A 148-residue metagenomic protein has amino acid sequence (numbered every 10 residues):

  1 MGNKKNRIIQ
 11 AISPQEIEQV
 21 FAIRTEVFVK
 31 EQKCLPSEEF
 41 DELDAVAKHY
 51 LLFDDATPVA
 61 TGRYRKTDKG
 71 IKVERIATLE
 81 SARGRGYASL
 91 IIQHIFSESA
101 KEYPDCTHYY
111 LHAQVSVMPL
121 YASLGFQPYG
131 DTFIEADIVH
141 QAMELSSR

Functional and structural regions predicted by a protein language model:
M1-E39, D44-H49, F53: Short amphipathic alpha-helix that is part of the acyltransferase structural core
L51, T57-R65, G70-A77: Conserved beta-strand in the GNAT
L52-D55, L145-R148: Active-site beta-strand termini and strand-to-loop segments that position acidic
K66-E74, R83, D105-T107, I134-H140: A conserved beta-turn-beta hairpin within the catalytic core of GNAT-like acetyltransferases that forms part
S81-R83, E102, S116-S123: Acidic/histidine-enriched, beta-strand-rich ligand/metal-binding domains
A82, G86-H94: Conserved acetyl-CoA pyrophosphate-binding loop and the N-cap/start of the following alpha-helix in GNAT-like
I92, S99-A113: Conserved GNAT acetyl-CoA-binding A-motif
Y110, A122, Q127-A142: Conserved catalytic-core motifs of GNAT/GCN5-like acyltransferases
